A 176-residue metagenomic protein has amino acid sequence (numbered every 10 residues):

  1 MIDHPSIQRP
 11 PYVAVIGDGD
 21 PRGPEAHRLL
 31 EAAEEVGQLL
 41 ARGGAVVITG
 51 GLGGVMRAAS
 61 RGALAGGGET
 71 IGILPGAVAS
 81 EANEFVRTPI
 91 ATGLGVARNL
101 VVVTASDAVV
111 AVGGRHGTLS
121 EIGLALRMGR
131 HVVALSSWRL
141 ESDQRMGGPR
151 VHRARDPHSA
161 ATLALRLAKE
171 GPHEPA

Functional and structural regions predicted by a protein language model:
I2-I71: Glycine-rich beta-alpha loop segments
I2-P11, I16-G19, P24, G95-A168: C-terminal binding/interaction regions
L29-A32, V36, G51-V55, A82 (+4 more regions): General structural feature for long, well-ordered alpha-helical segments within catalytic domains of soluble enzymes
L52-G53, P75-V78, S137-L140: Short, ordered loop/turn segments at secondary-structure junctions
G62-A65, V86-T88, G147-V151: Short low-complexity, flexible loop/linker segments enriched in glycine and/or proline with clustered acidic
G67-P75, T88-A91, H131-L135, A154: Short hydrophobic/aromatic-enriched beta-strand-loop microsegments
I73-P75, A79-V109: Glycine-rich oxoanion-binding loops at beta->alpha junctions
K169-A176: C-terminal amphipathic helix plus adjacent low-complexity, charged tail appended to glycosyltransferase catalytic
